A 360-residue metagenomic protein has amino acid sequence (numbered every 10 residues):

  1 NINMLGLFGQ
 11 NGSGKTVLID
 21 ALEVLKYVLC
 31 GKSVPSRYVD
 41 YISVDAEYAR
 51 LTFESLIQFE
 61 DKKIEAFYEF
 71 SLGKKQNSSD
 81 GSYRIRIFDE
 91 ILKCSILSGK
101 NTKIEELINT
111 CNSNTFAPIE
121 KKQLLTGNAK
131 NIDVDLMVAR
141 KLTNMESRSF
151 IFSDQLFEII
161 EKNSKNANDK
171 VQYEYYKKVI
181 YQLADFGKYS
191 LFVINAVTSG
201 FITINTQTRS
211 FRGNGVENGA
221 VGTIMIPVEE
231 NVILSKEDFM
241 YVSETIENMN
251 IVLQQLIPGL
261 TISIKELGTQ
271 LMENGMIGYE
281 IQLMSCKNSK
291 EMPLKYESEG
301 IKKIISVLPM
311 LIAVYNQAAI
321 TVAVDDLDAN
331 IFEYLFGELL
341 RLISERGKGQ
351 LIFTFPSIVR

Functional and structural regions predicted by a protein language model:
N1-S33, T245, G275-R360: Switch/communication elements of ASCE P-loop NTPase nucleotide-binding domains
I2-G6, I19-N77: Conserved P-loop NTP-binding catalytic core
V34, E60-I64, L253-S263: Short secondary-structure junctions
S36-V39, L260-G278: Long, charged, glycine-rich C-terminal linkers/tails
A46-L51, S82-F88, N274-E280: A short, compositionally biased
F53-D61, L92-I96, L283-N288: Short acidic, glycine-rich loop/turn motifs
K74-Q255: Electropositive, glycine-dotted interaction segments that contact anionic polymers or phosphate-rich ligands
V216-I224, M240-E244, I264, T269-Q270 (+3 more regions): Charged, long alpha-helical assembly modules
